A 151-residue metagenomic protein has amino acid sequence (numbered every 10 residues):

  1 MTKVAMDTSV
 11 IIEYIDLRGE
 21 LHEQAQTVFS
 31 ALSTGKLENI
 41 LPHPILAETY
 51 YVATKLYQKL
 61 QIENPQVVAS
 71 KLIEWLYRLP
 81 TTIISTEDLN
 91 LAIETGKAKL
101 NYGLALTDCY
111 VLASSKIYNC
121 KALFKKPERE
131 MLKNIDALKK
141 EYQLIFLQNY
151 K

Functional and structural regions predicted by a protein language model:
M1-H22: Metal-dependent nucleic-acid phosphoesterase active-site entry motif
M1-K3, L112-K151: Acidic, PIN/NYN-like endoribonuclease modules and their adjacent C-terminal/linker elements
K3, Q26-G103, A113: PIN-domain endoribonuclease scaffold, especially VapC-family toxins
E13-I15, V52, N134: Residues that scaffold the ATP/ADP-binding catalytic core of kinase and kinase-like folds
L17-R18, Y57-L60, Y118-F124: Short helix-capping/linker segments at secondary-structure and domain boundaries
G19-L21, T54-L56, A137-K140: Short, glycine/charged-enriched secondary-structure capping and boundary segments
L106-T107: Alpha-helical solenoid repeat architecture
